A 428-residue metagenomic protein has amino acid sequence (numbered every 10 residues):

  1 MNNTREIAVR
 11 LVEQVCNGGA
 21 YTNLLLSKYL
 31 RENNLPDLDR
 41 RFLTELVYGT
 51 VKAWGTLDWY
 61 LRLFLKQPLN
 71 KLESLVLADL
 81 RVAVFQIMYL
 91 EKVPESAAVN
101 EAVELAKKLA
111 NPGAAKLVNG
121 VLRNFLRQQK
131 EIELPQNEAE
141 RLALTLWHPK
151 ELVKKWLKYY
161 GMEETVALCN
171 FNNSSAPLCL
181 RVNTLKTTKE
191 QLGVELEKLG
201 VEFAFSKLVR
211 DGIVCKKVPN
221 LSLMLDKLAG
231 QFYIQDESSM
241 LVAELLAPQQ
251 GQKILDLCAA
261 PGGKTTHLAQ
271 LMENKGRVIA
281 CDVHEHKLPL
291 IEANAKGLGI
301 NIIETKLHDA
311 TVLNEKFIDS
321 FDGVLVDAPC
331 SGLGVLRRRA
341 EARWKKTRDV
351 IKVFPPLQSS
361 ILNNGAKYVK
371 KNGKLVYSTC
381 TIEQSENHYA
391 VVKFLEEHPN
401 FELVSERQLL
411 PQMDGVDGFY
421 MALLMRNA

Functional and structural regions predicted by a protein language model:
M1-A428: S-adenosylmethionine
